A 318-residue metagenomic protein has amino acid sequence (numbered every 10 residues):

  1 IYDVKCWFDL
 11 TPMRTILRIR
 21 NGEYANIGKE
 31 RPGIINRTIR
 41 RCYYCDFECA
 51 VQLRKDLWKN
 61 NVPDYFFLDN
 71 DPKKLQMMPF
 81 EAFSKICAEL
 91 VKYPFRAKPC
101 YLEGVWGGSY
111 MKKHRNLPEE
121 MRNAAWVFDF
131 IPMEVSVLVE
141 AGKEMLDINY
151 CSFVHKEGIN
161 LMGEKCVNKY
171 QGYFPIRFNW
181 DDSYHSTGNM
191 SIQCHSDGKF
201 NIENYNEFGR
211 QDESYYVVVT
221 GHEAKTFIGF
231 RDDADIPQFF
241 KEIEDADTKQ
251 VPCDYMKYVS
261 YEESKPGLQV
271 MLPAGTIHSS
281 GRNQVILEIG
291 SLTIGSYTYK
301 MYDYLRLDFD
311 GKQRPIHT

Functional and structural regions predicted by a protein language model:
I1-Y2, C42: Glycine-rich phosphate-binding loop used to anchor ATP phosphates in small-molecule kinases, encompassing both
Y2-K29: Conserved phosphate-donor/acceptor-positioning beta-strand/loop module used by diverse small-molecule
N21-S84: Small-molecule kinase domains that catalyze NTP-dependent phosphoryl transfer to phosphate-bearing small molecules
K29, G33-C49, G295-T318: Active-site-adjacent segment of 2-oxoglutarate/Fe(II) JmjC oxygenases
K59, P63-P237, Y302-T318: Transition-metal
S183-N189, T220-E223, T276-G295: Ligand-binding loop in jelly-roll beta-barrel domains
I192-H195, E263-R282, S291: Conserved metal-binding segment of the jelly-roll/cupin
V219-P273: Intrinsically disordered, low-complexity linker/loop segments enriched in Gly/Pro and charged/polar residues
